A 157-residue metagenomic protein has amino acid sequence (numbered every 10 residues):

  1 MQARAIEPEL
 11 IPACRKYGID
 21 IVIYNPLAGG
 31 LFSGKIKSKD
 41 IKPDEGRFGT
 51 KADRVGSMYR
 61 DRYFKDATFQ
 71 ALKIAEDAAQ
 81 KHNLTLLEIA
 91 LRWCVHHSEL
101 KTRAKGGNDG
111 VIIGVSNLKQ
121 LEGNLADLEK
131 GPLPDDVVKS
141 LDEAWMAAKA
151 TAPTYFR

Functional and structural regions predicted by a protein language model:
M1-A148, T154: Beta/alpha (TIM)-barrel catalytic core signal, keyed to glycine-rich beta->alpha loops juxtaposed to Asp/Glu that bind
